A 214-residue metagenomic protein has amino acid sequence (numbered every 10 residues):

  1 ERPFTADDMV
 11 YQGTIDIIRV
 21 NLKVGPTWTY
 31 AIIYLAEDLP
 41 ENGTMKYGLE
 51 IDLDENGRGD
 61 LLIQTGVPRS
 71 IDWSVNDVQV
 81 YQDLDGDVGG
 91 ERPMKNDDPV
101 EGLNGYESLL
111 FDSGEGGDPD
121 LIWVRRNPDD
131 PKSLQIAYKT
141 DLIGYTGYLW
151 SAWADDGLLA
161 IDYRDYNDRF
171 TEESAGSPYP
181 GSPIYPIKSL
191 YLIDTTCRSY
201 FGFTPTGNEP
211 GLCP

Functional and structural regions predicted by a protein language model:
E1-P214: Surface-exposed extracytoplasmic segments
